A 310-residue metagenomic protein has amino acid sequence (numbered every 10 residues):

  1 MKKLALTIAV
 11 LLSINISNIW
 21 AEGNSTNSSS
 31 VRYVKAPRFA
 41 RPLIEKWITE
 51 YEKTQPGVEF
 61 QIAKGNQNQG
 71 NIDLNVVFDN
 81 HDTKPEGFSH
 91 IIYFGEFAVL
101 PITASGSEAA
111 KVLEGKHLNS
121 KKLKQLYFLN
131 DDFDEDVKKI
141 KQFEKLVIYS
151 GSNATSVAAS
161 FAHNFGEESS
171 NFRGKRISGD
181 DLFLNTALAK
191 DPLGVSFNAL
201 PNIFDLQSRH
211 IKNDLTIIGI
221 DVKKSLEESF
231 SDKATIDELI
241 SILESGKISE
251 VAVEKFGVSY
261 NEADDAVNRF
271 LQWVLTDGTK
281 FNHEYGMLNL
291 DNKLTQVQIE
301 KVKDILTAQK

Functional and structural regions predicted by a protein language model:
M1-N27: Bacterial Sec-dependent N-terminal signal peptides
I8, D79, L200: Residues that line or immediately flank small-molecule/substrate-binding pockets and catalytic motifs
W20-P56, G65, H90-I92, I102-K310: Exported/periplasmic ABC-transporter solute-binding proteins
A63-H90, I203-Q207: Pocket-flanking alpha-helical
A98: A basic- and aromatic-enriched beta-loop-alpha substructure that forms the phosphate/nucleotide- and DNA/RNA-contacting
